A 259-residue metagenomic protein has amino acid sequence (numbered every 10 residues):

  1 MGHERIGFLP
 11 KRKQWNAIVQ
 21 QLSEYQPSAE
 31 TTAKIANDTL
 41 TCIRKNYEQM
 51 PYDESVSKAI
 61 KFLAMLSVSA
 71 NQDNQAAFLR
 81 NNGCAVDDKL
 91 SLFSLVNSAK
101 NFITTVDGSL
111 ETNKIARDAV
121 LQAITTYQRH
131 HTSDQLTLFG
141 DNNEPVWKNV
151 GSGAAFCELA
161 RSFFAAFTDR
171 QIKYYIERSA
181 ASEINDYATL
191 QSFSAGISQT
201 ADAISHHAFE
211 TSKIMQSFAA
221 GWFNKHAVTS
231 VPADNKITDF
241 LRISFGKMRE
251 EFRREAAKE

Functional and structural regions predicted by a protein language model:
M1-S109, N113-R117, A256-E259: Extended, helix-rich scaffolding/adaptor regions
Q14, A116-V120, Q171, I214: Structural recognition of alpha-solenoid helical scaffolds
A29, A33, D53, S109-R117 (+5 more regions): Alpha-helix N-cap/helix-initiation sites
E30, P51, S55, N71 (+14 more regions): Residue-level signal for secondary-structure boundary elements
N74-F167: Long amphipathic alpha-helical segments with strong coiled-coil/leucine-zipper propensity
T125-M215: A contiguous, surface-oriented mixed alpha/beta subdomain in the mid-to-C-terminal portion of proteins that forms
N185-E259: Alpha-helical oligomerization segments
